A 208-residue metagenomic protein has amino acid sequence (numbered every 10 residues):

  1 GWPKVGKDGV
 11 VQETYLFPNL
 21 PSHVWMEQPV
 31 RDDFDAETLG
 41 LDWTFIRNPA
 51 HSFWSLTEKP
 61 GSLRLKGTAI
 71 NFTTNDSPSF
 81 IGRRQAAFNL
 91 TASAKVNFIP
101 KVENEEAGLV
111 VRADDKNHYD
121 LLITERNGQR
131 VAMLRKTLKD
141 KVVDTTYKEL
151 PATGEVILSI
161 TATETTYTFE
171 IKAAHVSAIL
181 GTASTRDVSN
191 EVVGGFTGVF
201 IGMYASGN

Functional and structural regions predicted by a protein language model:
G1-N208: Extracellular glycan-recognition regions
